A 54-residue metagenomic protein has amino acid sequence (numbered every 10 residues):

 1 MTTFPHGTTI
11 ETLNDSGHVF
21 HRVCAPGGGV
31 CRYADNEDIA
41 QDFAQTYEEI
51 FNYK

Functional and structural regions predicted by a protein language model:
M1-R22, G29-R32, I50-K54: Short N-terminal "domain-start" leader segments that mark the transition from disordered tails or signal peptides into
Y33-E37: Conserved aromatic
Q41-A44, E48: Residue-level detector of alpha-helical secondary structure
